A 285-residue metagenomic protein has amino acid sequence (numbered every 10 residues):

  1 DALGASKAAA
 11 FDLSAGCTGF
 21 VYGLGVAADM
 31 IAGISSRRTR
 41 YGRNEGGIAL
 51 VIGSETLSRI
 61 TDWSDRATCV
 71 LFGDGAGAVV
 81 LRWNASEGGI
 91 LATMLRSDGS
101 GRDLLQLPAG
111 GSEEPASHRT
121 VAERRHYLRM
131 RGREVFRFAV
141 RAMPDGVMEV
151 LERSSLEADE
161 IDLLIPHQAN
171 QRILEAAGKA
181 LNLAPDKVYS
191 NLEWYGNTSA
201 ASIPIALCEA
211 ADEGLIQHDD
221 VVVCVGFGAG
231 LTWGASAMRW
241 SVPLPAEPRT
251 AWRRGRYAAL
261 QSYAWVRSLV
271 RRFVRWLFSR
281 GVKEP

Functional and structural regions predicted by a protein language model:
D1-G4, V51-L57, S112-T120, I173-P185: Acidic-glycine-rich active-site phosphate/pyrophosphate-binding loop
S6, L13-R37, V140, P144 (+2 more regions): Claisen-condensing/thiolase-fold acyl-transfer catalytic domains that form or cleave C-C bonds in fatty acid
A8, E45-I48, D220: Nucleotide donor/acceptor-binding cores
A10-D12, V51, I90, V188: Conserved beta-strand scaffold positions in the cores of enzyme catalytic domains, especially in NTP/NDP-utilizing
S14, A49-E55, F72, L81-R82 (+2 more regions): Short beta-strand segments
A28-S36, Y41-A76: Flexible, glycine-rich active-site loops centered on histidine and acidic residues that chelate a metal or position
G53-S54, R59, D98-L104, Q171: Acyl-CoA/ACP chain-elongation machinery
D65-R137, R141, D145, R239-P285: Condensing-enzyme catalytic core mediating Claisen C-C bond formation in acyl metabolism
